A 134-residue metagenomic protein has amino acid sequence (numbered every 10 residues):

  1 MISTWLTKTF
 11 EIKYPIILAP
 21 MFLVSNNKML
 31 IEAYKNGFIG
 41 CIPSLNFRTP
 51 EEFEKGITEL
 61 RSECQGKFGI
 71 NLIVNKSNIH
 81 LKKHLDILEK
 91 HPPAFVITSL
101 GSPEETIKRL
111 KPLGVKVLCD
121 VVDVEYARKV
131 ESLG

Functional and structural regions predicted by a protein language model:
M1-G134: Active-site entrance/lid segments in N-terminal catalytic domains of soluble metabolic enzymes
